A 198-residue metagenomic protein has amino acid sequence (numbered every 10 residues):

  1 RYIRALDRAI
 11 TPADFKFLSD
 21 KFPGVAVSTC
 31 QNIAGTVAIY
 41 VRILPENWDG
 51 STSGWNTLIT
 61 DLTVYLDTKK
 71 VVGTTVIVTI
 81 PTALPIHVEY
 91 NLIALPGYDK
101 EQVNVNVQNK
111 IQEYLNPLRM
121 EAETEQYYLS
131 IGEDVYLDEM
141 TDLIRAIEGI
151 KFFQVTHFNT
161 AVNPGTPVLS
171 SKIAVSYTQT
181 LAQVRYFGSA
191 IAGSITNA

Functional and structural regions predicted by a protein language model:
Y2, L6-E133, I195-A198: Carbohydrate-recognition loop of C-type lectin domains
P81, T124-Y127, F153-A198: Immediate N-terminus of the mature polypeptide
I111-T166: C-terminal structured "cap/appendage" subdomains that terminate the fold
